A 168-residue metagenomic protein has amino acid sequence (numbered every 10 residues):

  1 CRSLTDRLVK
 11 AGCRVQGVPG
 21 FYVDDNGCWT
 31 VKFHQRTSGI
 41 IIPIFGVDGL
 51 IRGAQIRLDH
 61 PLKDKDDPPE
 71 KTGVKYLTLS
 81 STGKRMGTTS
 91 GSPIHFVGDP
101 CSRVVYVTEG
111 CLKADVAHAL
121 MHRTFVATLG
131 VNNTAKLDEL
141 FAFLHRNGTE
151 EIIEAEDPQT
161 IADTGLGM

Functional and structural regions predicted by a protein language model:
C1-R2, M168: Accessible peptide chain termini
S3-G148: Phosphate-handling DNA/RNA-contact segment within nucleic-acid enzymes
V107, E150-T164: Acidic beta-strand-to-loop metal/phosphate-binding motif
L140, T164-M168: Short, aromatic/basic amphipathic alpha-helical patches
